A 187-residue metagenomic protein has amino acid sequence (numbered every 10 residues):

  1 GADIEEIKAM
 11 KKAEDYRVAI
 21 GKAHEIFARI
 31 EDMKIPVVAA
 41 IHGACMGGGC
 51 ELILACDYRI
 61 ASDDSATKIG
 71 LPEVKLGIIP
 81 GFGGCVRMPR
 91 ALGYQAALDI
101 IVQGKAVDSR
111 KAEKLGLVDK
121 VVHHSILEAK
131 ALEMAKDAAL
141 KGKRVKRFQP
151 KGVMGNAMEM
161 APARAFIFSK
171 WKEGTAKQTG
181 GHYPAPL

Functional and structural regions predicted by a protein language model:
G1-I26, C45, K75-G77: Glycine- (often His-adjacent) and acidic-residue-rich active-site loop that binds/positions the CoA thioester
D3, P36, I53, M88 (+1 more regions): Terminal peptide-recognition signature
H24, R29-L76, P80, I100: Glycine-rich beta-to-alpha active-site loop
E31-D32, R90, K114: Solvent-exposed polar/charged
L54, Q95, V102-L187: Amphipathic alpha-helical segments at domain termini/boundaries
C85-Q95: Hydrophobic, secondary-structure "cap" segments at the distal end of domains
